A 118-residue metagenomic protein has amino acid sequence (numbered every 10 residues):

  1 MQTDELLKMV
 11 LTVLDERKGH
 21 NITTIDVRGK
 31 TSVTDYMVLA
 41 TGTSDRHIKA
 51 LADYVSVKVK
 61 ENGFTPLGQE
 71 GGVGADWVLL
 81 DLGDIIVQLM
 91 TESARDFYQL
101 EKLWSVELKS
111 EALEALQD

Functional and structural regions predicted by a protein language model:
M1-V33, D45-V78, E92-D96, L103-D118: Polybasic/polar functional segments that serve as interface/processing modules
D35-M37: Catalytic metal-binding acidic patch
L39-T41: Short hydrophobic/aromatic beta-strand micro-patches that form the beta-sheet surface supporting nucleotide- or nucleic
L80-L82: Active-site beta-strand termini and strand-to-loop segments that position acidic
